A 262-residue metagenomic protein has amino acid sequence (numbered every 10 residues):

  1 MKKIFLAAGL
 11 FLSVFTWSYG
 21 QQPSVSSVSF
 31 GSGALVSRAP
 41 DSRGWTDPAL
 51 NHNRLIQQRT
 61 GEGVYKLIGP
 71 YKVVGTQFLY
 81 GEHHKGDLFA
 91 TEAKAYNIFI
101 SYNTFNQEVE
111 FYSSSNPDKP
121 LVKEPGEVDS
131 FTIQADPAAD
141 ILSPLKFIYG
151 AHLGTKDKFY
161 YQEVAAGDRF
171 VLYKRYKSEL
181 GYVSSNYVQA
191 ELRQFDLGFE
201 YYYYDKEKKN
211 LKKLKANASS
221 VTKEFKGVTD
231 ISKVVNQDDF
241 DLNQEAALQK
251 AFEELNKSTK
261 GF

Functional and structural regions predicted by a protein language model:
M1-V28, A251, F262: Bacterial Sec-dependent N-terminal signal peptides
S18-I68, G75: Sec-dependent signal peptide cleavage junction
Q21, T60-E62, F195, E207-L211 (+1 more regions): Short amphipathic alpha-helical segments, especially helix-boundary/capping motifs
S37-H52, G69-P70, G167-R169, V188-Y201: Charged, low-complexity, helix/coiled-coil-prone segments
Q77-K212: Aromatic-patch recognition
L211-F262: Long, compositionally biased interface segments
